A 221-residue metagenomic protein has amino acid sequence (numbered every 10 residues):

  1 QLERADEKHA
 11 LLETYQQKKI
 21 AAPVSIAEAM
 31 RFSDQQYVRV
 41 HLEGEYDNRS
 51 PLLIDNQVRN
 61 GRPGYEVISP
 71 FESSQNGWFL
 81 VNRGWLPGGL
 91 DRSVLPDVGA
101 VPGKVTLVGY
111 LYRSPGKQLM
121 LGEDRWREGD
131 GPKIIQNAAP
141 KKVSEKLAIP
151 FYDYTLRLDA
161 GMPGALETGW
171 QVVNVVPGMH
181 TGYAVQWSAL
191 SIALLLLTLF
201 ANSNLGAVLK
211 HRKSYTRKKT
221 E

Functional and structural regions predicted by a protein language model:
Q1-A29, V38-E221: Surface-exposed, charge/polar-rich loops and edge strands
Q35: Short acidic/polar micro-motifs at solvent-exposed secondary-structure junctions
